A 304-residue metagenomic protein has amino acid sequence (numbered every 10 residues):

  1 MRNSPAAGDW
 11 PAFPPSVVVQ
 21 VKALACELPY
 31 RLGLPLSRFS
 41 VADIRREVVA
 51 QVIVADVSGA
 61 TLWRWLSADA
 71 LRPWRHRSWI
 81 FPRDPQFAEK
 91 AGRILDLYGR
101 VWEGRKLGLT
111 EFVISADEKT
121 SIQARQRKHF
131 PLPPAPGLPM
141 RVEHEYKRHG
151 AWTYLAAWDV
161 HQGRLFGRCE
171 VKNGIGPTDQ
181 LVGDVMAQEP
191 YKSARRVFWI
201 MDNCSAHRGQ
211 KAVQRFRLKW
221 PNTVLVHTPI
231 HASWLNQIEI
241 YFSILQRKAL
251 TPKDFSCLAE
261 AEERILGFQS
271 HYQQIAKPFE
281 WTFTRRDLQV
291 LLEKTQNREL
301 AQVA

Functional and structural regions predicted by a protein language model:
M1-A12, L62-L107, Q126-A135: Basic, flexible linker segments flanking DNA-binding modules in nucleic acid-interacting mobile-element proteins
N3-V57, V101, G108: A short, amphipathic alpha-helix used for macromolecular contacts
A91-G183, V290-L292, Q296-E299: Extended, low-complexity cationic-aromatic segments
Q126, E260-A304: C-terminal domain-tail junction helix/linker
R141-K147, R217-Q237, K253-F255: RNase H-like polynucleotidyl transferase catalytic core
L165, I238-E260, H271-Q273: Active-site proximal helix-loop segment of RNase H-like, two-metal nucleases, encompassing DDE(D)
N173-I175, W199-K211, I230-L235, E260: Acidic, metal-coordinating catalytic cores used for nucleic-acid/nucleotide bond scission and strand-transfer chemistry
P177-V197: Short, basic/hydrophobic alpha-helical segments
